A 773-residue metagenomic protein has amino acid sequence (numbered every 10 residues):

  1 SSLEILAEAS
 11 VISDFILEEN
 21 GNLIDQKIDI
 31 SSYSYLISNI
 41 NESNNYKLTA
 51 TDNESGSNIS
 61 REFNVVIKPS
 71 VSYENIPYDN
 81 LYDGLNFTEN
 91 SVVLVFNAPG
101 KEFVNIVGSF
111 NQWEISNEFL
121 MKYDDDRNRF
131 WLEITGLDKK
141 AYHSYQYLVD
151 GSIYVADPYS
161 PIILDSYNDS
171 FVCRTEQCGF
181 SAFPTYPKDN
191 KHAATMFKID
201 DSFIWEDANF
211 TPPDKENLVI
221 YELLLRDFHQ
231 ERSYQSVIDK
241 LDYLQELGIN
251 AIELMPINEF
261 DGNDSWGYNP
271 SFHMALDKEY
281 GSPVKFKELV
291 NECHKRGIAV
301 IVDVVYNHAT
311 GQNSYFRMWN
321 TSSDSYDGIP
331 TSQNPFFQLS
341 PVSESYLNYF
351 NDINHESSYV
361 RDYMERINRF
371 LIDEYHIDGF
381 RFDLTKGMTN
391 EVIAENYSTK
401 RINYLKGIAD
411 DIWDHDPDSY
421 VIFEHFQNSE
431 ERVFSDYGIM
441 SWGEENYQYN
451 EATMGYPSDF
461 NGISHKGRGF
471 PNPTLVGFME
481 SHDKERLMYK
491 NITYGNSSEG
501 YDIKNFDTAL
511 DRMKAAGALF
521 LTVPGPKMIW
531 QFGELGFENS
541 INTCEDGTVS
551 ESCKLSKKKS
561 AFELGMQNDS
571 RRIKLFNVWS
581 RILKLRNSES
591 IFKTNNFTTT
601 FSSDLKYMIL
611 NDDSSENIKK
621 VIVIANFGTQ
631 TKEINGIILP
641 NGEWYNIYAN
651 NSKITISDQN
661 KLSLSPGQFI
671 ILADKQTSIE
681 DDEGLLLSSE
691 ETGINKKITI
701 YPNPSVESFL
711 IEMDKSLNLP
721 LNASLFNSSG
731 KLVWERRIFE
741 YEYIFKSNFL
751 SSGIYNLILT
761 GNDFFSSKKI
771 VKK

Functional and structural regions predicted by a protein language model:
D29-N45, I744-F745: Solvent-exposed segments in extracellular or luminal domains encompassing
A50-D52, V149, L759-G761: Conserved structural position at the C-terminal beta-strand of extracellular beta-sandwich adhesion modules
V66-V104, A156-N217: Basic K/R-rich, polyanion-interacting modules in nucleoproteins and related proteins
T88, L94-Y142, D150-C173: Aromatic-rich carbohydrate-binding modules that target alpha-glucans
I163-Y167, A182, K188, S202-L218 (+4 more regions): Substrate-binding/active-site clefts of carbohydrate-active enzymes
N258-E259, W266-N269, H294, D373-H376 (+7 more regions): Active-site-proximal helices and loops of the catalytic beta/alpha 8
N650, E690-K773: C-terminal outer-membrane/trafficking sorting elements
I656-L686: C-terminal beta-strand-rich structural cap/linker in extracellular carbohydrate-active enzymes
